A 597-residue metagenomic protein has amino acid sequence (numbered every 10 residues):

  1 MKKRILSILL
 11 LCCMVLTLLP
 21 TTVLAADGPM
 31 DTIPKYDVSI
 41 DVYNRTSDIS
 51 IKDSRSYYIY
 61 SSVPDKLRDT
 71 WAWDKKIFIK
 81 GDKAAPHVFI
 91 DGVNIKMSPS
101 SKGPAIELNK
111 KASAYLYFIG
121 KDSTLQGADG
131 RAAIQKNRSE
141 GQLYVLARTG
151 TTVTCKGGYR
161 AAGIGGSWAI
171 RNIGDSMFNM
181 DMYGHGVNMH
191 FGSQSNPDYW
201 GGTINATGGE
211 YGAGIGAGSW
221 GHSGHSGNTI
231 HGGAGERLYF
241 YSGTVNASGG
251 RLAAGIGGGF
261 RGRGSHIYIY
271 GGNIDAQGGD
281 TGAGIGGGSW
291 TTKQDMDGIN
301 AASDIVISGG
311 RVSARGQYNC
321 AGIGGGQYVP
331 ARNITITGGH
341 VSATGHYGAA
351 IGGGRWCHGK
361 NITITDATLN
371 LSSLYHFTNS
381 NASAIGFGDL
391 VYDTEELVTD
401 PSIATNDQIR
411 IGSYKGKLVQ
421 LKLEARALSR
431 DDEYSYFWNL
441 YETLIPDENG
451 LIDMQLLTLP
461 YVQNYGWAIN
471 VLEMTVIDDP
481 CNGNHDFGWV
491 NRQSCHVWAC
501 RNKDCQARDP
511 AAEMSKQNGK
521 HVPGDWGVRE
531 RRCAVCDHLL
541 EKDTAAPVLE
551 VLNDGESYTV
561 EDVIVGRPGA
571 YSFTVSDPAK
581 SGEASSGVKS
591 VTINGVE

Functional and structural regions predicted by a protein language model:
M1-L10: Positively charged n-region of N-terminal signal peptides that target proteins for export
V15-L24: C-terminal segment of classical bacterial N-terminal signal peptides
A26-P480: A composition-driven surface/loop motif
Y57-I59, I452-G466, H496-K503, G527-K542 (+3 more regions): Append "Rare intracellular matches occur via the same short Y/T/C beta-strand/loop motifs
Y57-Y60, Q420-A425, S435-W438, A570-N594: Change to "...patches in solvent-exposed regions of secreted, membrane-anchored, or virion-exposed structural
P480-V548: Thrombospondin type-1
L549-D577: Solvent-exposed, low-complexity, repeat-rich "mucin-like" stalks and linkers
